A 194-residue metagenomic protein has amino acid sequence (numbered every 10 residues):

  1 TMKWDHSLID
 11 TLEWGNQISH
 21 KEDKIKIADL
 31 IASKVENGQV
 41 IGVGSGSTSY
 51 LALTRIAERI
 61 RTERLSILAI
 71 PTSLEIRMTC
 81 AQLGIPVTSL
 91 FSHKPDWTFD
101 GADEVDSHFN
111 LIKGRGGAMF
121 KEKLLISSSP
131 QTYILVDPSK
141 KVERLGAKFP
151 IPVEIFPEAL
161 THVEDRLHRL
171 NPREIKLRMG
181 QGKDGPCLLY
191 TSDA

Functional and structural regions predicted by a protein language model:
L8-D100: N-terminal active-site beta-alpha-beta segment that forms phosphate/nucleotide-binding and substrate-recognition loops
S33-N37, R61, A81, I85 (+6 more regions): Generic secondary-structure signature for well-ordered alpha-helical cores
T72, L90, G101, K121 (+2 more regions): Generic beta-sheet signal
I76, E104-V105, S139-V142, L160: Short, catalytically relevant binding-site loops at active-site mouths
S89-F91, P95-G117: Glycine/small-residue-rich loop that forms an oxyanion/phosphate-binding "nest" at active or ligand-binding sites
N110-P150: Hydrophobic, well-structured mid-protein blocks that either form specific transmembrane helices
K141-G185: Anionic-ligand binding region
Y190-A194: Conserved small/polar residues in nucleotide/adenosyl-binding loops
